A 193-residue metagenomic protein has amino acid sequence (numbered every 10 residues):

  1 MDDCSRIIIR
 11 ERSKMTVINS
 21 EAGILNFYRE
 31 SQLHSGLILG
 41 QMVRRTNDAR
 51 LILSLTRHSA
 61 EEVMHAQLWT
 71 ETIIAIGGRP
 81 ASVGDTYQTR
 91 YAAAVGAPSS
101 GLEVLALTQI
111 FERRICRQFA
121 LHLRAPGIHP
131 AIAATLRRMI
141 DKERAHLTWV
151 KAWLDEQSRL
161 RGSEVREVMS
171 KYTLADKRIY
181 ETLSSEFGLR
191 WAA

Functional and structural regions predicted by a protein language model:
M1-A193: Non-heme di-metal
